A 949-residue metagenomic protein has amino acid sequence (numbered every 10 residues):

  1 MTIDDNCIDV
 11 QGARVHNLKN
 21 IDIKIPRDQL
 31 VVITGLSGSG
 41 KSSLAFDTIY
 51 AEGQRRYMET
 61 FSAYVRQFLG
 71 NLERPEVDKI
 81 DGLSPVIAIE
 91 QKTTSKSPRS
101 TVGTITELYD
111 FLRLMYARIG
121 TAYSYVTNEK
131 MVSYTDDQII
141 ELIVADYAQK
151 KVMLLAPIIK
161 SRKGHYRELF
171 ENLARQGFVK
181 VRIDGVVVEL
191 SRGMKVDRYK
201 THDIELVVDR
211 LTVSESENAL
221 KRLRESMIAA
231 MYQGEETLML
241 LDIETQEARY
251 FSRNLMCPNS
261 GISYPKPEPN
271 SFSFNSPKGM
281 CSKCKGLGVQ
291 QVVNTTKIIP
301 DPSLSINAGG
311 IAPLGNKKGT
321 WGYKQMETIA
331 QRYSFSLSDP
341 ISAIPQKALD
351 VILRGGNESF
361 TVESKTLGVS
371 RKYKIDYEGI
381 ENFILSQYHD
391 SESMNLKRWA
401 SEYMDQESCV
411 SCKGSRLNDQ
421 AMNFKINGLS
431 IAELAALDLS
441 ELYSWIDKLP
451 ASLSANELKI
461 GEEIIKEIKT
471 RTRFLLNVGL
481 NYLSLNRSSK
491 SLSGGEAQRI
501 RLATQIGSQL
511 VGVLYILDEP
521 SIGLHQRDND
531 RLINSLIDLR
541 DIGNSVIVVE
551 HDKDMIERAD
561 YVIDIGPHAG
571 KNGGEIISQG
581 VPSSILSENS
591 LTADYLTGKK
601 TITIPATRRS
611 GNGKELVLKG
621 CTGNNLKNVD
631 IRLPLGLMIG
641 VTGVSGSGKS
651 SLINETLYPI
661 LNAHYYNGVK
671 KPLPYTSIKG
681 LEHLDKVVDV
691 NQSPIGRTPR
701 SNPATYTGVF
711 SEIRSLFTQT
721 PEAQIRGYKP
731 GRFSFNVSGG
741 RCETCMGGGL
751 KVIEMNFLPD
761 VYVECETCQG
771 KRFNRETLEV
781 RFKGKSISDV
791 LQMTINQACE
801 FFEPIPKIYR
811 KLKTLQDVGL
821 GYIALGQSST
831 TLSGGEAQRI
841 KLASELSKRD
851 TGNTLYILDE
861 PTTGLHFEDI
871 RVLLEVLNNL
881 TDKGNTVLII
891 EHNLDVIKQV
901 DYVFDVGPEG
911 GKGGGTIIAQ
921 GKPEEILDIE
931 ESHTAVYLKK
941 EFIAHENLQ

Functional and structural regions predicted by a protein language model:
M1-Q949: Conserved phosphate-binding elements of NTP-dependent enzyme cores
